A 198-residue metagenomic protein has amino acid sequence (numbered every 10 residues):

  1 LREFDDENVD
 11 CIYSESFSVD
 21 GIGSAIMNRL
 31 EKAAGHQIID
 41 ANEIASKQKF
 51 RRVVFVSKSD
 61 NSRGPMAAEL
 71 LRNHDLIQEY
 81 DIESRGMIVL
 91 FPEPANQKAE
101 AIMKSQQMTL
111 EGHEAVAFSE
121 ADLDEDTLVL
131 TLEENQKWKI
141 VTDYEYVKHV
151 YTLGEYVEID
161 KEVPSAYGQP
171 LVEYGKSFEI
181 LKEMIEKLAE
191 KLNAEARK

Functional and structural regions predicted by a protein language model:
L1-G21, A25-G35, I44: A C-terminal functional module that forms or caps the active site or interfaces directly with catalytic machinery
S16, S59, E133-E134: Helix N-cap/beta->alpha junction signal
G21-A25, M66, L70, W138-I140: Phosphate- and divalent-cation-binding pockets in alpha/beta enzyme and binding domains that engage nucleotide-derived
I26, L110, F118, V163 (+1 more regions): Short clusters of hydrophobic/aromatic residues that line enzyme substrate/ligand-binding pockets
L30, L71-D75, Y144: Active-site catalytic pocket residues across diverse enzymes, especially alpha/beta-hydrolases
K47-E125, E190-K198: Conserved active-site segments centered on acidic
L128, E134-K198: Phosphate-binding/catalytic loops
